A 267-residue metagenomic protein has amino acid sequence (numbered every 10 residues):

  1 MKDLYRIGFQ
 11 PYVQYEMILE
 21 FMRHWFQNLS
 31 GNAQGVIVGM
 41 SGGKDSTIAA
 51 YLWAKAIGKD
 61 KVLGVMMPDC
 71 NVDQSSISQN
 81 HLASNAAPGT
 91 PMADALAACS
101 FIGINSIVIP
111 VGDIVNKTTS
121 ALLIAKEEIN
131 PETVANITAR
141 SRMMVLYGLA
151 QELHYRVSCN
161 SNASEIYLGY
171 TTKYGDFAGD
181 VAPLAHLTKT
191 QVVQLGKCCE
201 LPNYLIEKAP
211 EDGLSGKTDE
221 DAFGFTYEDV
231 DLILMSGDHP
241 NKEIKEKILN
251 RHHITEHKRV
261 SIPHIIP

Functional and structural regions predicted by a protein language model:
M1-Y167: ATP-dependent adenylation/nucleotidyltransferase module used to activate substrates
V13, M17-F21, L187-C198, K247: A non-catalytic, amphipathic alpha-helix used as a structural packing/dimerization or gating element in enzyme scaffolds
V62, A93, G213-G224, T255-H264: Short amphipathic alpha-helical segments at helix boundaries and their inter-helical linkers
H81, S100, P131-R142, Y155-E228: Catalytic subdomain that performs nucleotidyl-dependent activation
N116, S120, T172, Q194-K197 (+1 more regions): Generic alpha-helical structural context detector
D229-G237: Short alpha-helical "packing" element that flanks the helix-turn-helix/winged-helix DNA-binding module
H239-P267: Intrinsic disorder and flexible/low-complexity segments
